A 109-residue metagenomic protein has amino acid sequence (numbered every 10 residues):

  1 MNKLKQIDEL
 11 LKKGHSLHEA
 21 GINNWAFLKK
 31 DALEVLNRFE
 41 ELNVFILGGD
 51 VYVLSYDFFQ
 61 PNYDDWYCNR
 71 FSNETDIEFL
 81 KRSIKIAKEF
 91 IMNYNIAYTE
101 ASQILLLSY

Functional and structural regions predicted by a protein language model:
M1-F27: Long, contiguous N-terminal structural blocks used for assembly/anchoring
N2, F27-K30, E74, R82: Short coil/turn linker and secondary-structure boundary residues
Q6, D31-E34, I86: Exposed alpha-helical structural elements
I22, K29-V35, E41, L47 (+1 more regions): Structured alpha/beta or helical-core interaction and ligand-binding surfaces enriched in interleaved
A26, F45-V53, Q103-S108: Ordered hydrophobic segments in well-structured contexts
F39-F45, I96-T99: Short secondary-structure junctions
V44-E89: Acidic, low-complexity, intrinsically disordered interaction modules
I77-Y109: Amphipathic alpha-helical binding modules
